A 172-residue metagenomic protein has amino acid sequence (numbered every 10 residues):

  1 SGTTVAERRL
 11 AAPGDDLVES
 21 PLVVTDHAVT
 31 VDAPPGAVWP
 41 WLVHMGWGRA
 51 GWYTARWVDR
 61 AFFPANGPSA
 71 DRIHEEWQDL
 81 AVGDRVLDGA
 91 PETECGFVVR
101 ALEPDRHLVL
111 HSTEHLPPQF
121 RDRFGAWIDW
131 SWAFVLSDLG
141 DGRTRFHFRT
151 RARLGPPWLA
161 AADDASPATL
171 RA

Functional and structural regions predicted by a protein language model:
S1-D84: Hydrophobic ligand-binding cavity/cleft-lining segments
E7-R8, S112-R171: Beta-strand/loop substructures that line and gate deep hydrophobic ligand-binding cavities in soluble
V24-D26, T93-C95, W127-A133: Short, surface-exposed coil-to-beta transition loops
D32-G36, R100-H107, V135-R145: A short, structured loop/turn motif at beta-sheet edges
V38-W41, V99, L110, F146-F148 (+1 more regions): Hydrophobic pocket/interface hotspot
H74, Q78, G89-P91, L116: Flexible, solvent-exposed loop/hinge segments and secondary-structure transition points
D79-R85, E103-L110, P118: Short, hydrophobic/aromatic-rich segments at coil-to-beta transitions
G89-E103, H107-H111: Mid-length scaffold segments of soluble, non-membrane domains
